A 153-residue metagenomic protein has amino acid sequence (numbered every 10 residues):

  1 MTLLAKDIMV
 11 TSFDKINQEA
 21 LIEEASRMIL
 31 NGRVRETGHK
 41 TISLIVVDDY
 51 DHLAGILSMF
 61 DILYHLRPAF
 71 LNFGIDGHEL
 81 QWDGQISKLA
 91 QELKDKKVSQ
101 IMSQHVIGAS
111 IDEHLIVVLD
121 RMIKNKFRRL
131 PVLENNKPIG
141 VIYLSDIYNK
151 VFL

Functional and structural regions predicted by a protein language model:
L3-A5: Compact, charge-rich alpha-helical regulatory domains located at protein termini
V10, M59, D95, S103 (+2 more regions): ATP/adenylate-binding site constellation spanning eukaryotic-like Ser/Thr protein kinases, ABC-transporter
S12, G84, Q104-V106: Short, contiguous strand/loop micro-motifs
I16-T41, V47, L66, A90 (+4 more regions): The conserved cystathionine-beta-synthase
I45, H52-A69, P131, P138-L153: Short beta->alpha transition motifs characteristic of CBS
L63-Q91: Helix-adjacent hinge/juxtasegments
